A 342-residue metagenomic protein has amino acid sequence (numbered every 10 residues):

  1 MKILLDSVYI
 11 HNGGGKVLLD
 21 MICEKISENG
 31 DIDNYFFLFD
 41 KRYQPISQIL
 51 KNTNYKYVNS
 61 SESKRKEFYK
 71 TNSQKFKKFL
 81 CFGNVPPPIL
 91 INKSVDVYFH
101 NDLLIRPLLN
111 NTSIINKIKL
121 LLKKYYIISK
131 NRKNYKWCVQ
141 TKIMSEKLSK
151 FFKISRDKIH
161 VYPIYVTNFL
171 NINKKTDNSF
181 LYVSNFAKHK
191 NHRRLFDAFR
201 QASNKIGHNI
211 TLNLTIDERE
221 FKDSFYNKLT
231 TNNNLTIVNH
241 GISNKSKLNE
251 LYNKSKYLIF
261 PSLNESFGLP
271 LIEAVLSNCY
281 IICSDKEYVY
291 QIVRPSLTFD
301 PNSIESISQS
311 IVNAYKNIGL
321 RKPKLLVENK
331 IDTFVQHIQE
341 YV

Functional and structural regions predicted by a protein language model:
L4, L19-I22, D31-P88: Active-site donor-binding segments of glycosyltransferases and PAPS-dependent sulfotransferases
L4, N173-K190, F196-F199, N213: Conserved donor-binding/catalytic core segment of Leloir-type glycosyltransferases
G13-E24, A187-Q201: A conserved mid-protein helix/loop that constitutes part of the nucleotide-sugar donor-binding site
T53, S224-S246: Nucleotide-activated donor-binding/catalytic signature segment of Leloir-type glycosyltransferases, i.e., the conserved
N116-C138: Membrane-proximal helix-turn-helix segments that form the acceptor-binding/catalytic region of lipid-linked
N171, K316-V342: A charged, aromatic-enriched C-terminal amphipathic alpha-helix characteristic of glycosyltransferases across folds
L263, V275: Aromatic "clamp/platform" in nucleotide-sugar-dependent glycosyltransferases that forms part of the donor/acceptor
L297-E305, Q309-I318: Conserved acidic donor-binding segment of nucleotide-sugar-dependent glycosyltransferases
